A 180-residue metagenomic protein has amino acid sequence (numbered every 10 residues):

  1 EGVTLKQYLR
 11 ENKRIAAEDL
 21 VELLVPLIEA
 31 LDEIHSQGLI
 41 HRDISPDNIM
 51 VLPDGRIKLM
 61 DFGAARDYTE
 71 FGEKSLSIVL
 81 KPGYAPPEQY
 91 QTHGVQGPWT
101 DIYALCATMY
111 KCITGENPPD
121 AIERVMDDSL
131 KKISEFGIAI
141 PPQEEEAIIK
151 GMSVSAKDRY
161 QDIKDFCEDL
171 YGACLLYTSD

Functional and structural regions predicted by a protein language model:
T4-I15: AlphaC helix of the protein kinase catalytic domain
L23-L24: Activation segment signature within eukaryotic-like protein kinase domains
L27-L39: Protein kinase catalytic-loop region centered on the HRD/HxD motif
V51-G55: Activation-loop N-terminal segment of eukaryotic-like protein kinases
K58-D61: Pre-DFG segment of protein kinase catalytic domains
G83-L175: C-terminal lobe helix-coil module of Hanks-type protein kinase domains
Y177-D180: Conserved small/polar residues in nucleotide/adenosyl-binding loops
